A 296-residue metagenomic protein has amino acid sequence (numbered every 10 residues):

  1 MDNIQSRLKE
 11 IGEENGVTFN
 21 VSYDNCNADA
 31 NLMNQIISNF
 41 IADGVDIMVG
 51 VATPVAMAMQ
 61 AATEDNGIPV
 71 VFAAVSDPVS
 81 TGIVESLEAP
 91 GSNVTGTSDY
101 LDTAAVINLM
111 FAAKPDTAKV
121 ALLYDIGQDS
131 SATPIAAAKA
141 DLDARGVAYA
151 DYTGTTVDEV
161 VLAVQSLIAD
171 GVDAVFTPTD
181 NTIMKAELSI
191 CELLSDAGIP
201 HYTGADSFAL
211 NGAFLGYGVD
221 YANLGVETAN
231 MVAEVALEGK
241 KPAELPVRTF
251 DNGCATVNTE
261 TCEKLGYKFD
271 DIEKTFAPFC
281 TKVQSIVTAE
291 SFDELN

Functional and structural regions predicted by a protein language model:
M1-R7, I11, N15, S22-N31 (+2 more regions): Extracytoplasmic "Venus flytrap"
I4, T95-R145, K241, L245-T261: An alpha-beta-alpha
E10-L32, N93-V94, A121, K139-V157: Short beta-strand elements in bilobed, periplasmic/extracellular small-molecule ligand-binding domains
N20-E85, D180-S195, I199-Y202: Beta-alpha junction/loop-to-helix N-cap segments that form part of ligand/metal-binding clefts
D77-K119, V219-K240: Hydrophobic alpha-helical segments within soluble ligand-binding/sensing domains
E88-S92, D143, P178-A236: Extracellular/periplasmic periplasmic-binding protein-like sensory domains
D129-A205: Pocket-lining segment of extracytoplasmic ligand-binding domains
E234-N296: Hinge/cleft segment of the Venus flytrap/periplasmic-binding protein
